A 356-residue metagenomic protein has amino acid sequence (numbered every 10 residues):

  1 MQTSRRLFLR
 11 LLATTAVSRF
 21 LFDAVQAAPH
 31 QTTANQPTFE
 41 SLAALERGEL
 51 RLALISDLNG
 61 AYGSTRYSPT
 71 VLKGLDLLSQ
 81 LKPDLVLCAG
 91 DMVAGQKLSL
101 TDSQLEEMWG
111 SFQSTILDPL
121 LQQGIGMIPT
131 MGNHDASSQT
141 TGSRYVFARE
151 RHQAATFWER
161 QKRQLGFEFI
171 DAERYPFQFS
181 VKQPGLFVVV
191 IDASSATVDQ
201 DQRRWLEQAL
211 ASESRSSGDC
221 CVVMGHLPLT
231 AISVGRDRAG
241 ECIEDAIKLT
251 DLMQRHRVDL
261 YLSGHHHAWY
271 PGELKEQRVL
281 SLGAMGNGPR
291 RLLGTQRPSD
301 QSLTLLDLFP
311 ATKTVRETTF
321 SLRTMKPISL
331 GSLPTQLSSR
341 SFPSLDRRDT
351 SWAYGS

Functional and structural regions predicted by a protein language model:
M1-F20: N-terminal secretory signal peptides and thylakoid transit peptides that target proteins across membranes
A28-E106: N-terminal active-site segment of His-dependent metallophosphoesterases
T33-E40, A44, L98-R215, D245-R257 (+4 more regions): Extended active-site neighborhood of metal-dependent phosphoesterases/phosphodiesterases
I55-S56, V86-D91, M127-G132, I191 (+4 more regions): Active-site neighborhood of phospho(di)ester-bond hydrolases with catalytic His/Asp-centered motifs
L58-A61, M92-Q96, N133-S137, S194-T197 (+3 more regions): Solvent-exposed loop/turn segments at secondary-structure junctions within structured extracellular/periplasmic domains
L78-L81, S212-S217: Glycine-rich phosphate-binding loop signature in dinucleotide/nucleotide-binding domains
L105, S214-D259, H266, R290 (+1 more regions): Active-site-proximal segments of metal-dependent phosphoesterases and phosphodiesterases across multiple
Y270-G355: Binuclear metal-dependent phosphoesterase catalytic core
